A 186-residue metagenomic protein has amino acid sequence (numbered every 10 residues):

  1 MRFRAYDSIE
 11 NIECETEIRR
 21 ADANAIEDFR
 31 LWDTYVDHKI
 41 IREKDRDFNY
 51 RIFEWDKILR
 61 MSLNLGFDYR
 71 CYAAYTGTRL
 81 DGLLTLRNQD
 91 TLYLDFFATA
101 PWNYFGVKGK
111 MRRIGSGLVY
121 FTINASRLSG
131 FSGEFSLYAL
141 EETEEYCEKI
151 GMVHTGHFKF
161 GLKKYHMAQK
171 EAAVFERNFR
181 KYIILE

Functional and structural regions predicted by a protein language model:
M1-G109, N124-E134, E142-E186: Non-catalytic substrate-recognition and accessory regions of acyl/acetyltransferase enzymes
G109-F121: Conserved acetyl-CoA pyrophosphate-binding loop and the N-cap/start of the following alpha-helix in GNAT-like
